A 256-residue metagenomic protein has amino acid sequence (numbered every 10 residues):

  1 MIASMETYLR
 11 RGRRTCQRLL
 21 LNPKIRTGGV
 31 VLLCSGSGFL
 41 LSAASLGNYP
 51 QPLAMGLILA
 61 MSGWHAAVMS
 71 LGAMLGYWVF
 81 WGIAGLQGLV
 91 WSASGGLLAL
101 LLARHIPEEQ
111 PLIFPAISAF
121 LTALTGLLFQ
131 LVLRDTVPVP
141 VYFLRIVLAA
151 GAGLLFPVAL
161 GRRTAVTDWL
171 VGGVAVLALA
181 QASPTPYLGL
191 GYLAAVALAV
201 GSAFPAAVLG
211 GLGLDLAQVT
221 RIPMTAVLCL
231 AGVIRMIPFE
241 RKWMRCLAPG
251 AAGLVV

Functional and structural regions predicted by a protein language model:
I2-V256: Short helix-perturbing small/polar motifs within transmembrane alpha-helices
